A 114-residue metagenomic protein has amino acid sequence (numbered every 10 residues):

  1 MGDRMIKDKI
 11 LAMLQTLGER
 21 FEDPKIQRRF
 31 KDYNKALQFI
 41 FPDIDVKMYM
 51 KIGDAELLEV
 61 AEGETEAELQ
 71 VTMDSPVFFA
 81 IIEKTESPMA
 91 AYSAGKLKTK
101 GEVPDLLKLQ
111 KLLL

Functional and structural regions predicted by a protein language model:
M1-L114: Feature captures hydrophobic
